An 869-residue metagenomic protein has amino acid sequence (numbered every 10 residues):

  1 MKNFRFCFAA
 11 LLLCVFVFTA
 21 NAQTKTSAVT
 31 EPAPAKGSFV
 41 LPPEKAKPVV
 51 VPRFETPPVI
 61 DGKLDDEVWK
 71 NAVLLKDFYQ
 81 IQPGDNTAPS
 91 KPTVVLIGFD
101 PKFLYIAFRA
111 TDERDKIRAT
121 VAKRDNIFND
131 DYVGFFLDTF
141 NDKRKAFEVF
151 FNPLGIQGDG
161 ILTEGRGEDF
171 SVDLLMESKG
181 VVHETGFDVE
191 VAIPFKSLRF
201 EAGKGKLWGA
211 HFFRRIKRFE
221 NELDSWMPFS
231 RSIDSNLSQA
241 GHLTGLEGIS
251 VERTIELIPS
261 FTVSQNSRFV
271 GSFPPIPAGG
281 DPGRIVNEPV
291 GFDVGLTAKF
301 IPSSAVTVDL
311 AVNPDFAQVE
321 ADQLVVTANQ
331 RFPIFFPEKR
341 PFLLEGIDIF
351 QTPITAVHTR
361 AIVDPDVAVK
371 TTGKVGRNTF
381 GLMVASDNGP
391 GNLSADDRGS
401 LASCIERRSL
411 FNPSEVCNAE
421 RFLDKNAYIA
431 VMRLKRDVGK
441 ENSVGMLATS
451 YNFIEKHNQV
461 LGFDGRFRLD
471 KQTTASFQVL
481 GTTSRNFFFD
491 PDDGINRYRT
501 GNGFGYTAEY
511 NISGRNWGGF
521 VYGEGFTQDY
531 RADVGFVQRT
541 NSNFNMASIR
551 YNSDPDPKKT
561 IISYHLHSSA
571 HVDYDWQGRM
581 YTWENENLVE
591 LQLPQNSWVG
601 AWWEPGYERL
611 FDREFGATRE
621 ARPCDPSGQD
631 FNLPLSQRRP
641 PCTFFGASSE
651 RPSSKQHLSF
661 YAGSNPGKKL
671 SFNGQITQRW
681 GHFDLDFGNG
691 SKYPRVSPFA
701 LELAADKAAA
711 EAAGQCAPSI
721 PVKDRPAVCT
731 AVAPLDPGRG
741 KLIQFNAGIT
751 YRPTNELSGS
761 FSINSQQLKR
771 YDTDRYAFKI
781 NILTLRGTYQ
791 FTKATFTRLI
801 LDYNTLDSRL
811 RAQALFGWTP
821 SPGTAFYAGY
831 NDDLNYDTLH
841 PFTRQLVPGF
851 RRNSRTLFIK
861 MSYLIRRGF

Functional and structural regions predicted by a protein language model:
M1-F8: Bacterial N-terminal signal peptides that target proteins for export
F8-V17: Bacterial N-terminal signal peptides
F18-A22: Sec/Tat signal peptide C-region and signal peptidase I cleavage site
Q23-D437, G445, E455: Structural preference for beta-rich elements and adjacent junctions enriched in aromatics
K102-L104, K145, F187, K204-W208 (+17 more regions): Outer-envelope beta-barrel architecture signal
S250-V308, Y428-D492, K558, S563-A570 (+3 more regions): Surface-exposed extracellular loop regions of Gram-negative outer-membrane beta-barrel proteins
V286-P289, T307, F316-L588, L593 (+1 more regions): Catalytic-domain carbohydrate-binding cleft regions of carbohydrate-active enzymes
G481-F869: Exposed, low-structure sequence patches enriched in small/polar residues
